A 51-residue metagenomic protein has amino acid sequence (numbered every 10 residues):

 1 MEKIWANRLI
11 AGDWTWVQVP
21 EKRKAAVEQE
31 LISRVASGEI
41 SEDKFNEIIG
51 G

Functional and structural regions predicted by a protein language model:
M1-G51: Viral virion structural and adsorption modules
